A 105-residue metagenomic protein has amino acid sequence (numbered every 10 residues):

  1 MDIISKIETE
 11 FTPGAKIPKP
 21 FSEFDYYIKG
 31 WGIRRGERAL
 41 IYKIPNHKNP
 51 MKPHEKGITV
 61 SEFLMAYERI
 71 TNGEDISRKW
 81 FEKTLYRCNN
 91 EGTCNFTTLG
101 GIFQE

Functional and structural regions predicted by a protein language model:
M1-F63: Long, low-complexity, charged/polar intrinsically disordered regions in eukaryotic proteins
I3, I7, A66-Y67, F81 (+1 more regions): Generic structural signal of hydrophobic/aromatic residues within well-ordered alpha-helices of folded domains
A15, G30-W31, N46, Y67 (+3 more regions): Generic alpha-helical secondary structure signal
I17, E37, Y86-R87, I102: A generic structural signal for solvent-exposed, polar alpha-helical segments
I41, K83-L85, N95: Long Lys/Arg-rich low-complexity intrinsically disordered regions in nucleic-acid-associated proteins
H54-E91: Short acidic, hydrophobic short linear motifs in intrinsically disordered regions
C88-E105: Short amphipathic alpha-helical interaction segments
